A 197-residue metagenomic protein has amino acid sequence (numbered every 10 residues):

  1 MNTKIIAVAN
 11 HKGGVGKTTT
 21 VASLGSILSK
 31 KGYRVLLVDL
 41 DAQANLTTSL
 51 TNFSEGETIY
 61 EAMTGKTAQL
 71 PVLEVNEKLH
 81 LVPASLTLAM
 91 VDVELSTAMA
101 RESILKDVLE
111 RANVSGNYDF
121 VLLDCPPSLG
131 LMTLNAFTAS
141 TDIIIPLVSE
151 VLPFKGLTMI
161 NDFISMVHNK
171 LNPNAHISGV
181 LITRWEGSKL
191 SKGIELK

Functional and structural regions predicted by a protein language model:
M1-K197: P-loop NTP-binding core
